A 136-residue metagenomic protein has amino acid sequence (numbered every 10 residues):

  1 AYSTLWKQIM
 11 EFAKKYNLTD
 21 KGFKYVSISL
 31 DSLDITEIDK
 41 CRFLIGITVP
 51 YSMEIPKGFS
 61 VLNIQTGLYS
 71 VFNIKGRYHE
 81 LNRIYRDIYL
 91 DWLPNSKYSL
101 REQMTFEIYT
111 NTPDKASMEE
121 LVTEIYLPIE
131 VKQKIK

Functional and structural regions predicted by a protein language model:
A1-K136: A solvent-exposed interaction/effector surface
